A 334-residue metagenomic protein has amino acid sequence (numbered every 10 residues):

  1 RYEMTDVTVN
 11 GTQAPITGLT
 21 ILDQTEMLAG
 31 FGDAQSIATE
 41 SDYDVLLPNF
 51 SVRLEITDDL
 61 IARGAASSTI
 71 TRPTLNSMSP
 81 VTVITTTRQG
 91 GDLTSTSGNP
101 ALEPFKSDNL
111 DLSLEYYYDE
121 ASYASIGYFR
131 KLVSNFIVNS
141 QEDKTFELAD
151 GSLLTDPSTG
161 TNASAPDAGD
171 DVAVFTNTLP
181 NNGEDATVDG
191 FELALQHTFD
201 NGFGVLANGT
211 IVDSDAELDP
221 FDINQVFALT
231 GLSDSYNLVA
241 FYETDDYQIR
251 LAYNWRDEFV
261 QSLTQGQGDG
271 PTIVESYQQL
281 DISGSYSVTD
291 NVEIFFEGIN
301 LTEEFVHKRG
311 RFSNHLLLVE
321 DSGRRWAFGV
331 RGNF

Functional and structural regions predicted by a protein language model:
R1, A65-S67, G127-F129, L206-T210 (+3 more regions): Transmembrane beta-strands of outer-membrane beta-barrel proteins
R1-E55, S107, L195, G202-T210: Surface-exposed extracellular loop regions of Gram-negative outer-membrane beta-barrel proteins
M4-T39, M78-G98, S140-L179, E217-A228 (+2 more regions): Solvent-exposed loop segments that connect transmembrane elements
S41, I70-S125, K131-V133, V172-F191 (+5 more regions): Outer-membrane beta-barrel signature, preferentially recognizing the C-terminal barrel domain of Gram-negative
F50-L54, L112-Y116, Y128, L193-H197 (+6 more regions): Residues on the lipid-exposed face of transmembrane beta-strands in outer-membrane beta-barrel proteins
D59-A62, A121-A124, G202-V205, D246-R250 (+2 more regions): Repeated loop/turn-to-beta-strand initiation elements of outer-membrane beta-barrel proteins
R130-L132, I137, E142-Q265, T302: Gram-negative outer-membrane beta-barrel transporters
W255-T264, S285-F334: C-terminal beta-signal and adjacent terminal beta-strands/loops of Gram-negative outer-membrane beta-barrel proteins
